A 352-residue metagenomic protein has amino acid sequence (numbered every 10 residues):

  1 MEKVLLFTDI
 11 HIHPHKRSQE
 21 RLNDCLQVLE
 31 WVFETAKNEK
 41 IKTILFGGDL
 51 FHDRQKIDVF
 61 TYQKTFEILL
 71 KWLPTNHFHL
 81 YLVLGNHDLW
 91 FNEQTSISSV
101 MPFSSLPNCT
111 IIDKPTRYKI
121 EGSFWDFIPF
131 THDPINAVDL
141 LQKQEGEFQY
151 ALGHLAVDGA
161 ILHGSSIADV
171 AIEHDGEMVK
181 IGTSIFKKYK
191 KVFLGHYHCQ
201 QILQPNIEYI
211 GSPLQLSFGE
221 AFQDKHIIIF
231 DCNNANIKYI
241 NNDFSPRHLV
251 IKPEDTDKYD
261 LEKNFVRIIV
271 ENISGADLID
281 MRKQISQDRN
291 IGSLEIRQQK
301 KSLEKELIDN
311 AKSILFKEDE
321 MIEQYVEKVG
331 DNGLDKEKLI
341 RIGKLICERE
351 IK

Functional and structural regions predicted by a protein language model:
M1-C25, Q144-L152, A156, I161: Mobile, glycine- and charge-enriched loop segments and immediately flanking short secondary-structure elements within
E2-K3, P14-R117, I185-Y189: Core catalytic region of metal-dependent phosphoesterases/phosphodiesterases, especially metallo-beta-lactamase-like
D9, L29, I44, D49 (+8 more regions): Divalent metal-coordination and catalytic microenvironments
H11-H15, H52-Q55, L82-Q94, Y118-K119 (+4 more regions): Active-site environment of divalent metal-dependent phosphoester hydrolases
N38, D231-K352: Accessory, non-catalytic peripheral segments of nucleic-acid enzymes
T65, D88-M178, P213, N233: Conserved catalytic scaffold of divalent metal-dependent phosphoesterases
L73-N76, Q142-E145, T183-K188, Y259-E262 (+1 more regions): Short, conserved loop/helix-junction motifs that constitute active-site signature segments in enzyme catalytic cores
V157, H163-N234: Conserved beta-sheet core of the metallophosphoesterase superfamily
